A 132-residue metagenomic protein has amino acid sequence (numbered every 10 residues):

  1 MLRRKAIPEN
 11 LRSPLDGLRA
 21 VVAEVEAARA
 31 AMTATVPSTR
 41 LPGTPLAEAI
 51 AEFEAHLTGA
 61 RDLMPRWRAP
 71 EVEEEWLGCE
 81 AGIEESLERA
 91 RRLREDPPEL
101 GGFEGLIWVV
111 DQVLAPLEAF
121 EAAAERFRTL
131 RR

Functional and structural regions predicted by a protein language model:
M1-R132: Long, low-complexity or tandemly repetitive, helically biased scaffold regions used for multimeric assembly/adhesion
